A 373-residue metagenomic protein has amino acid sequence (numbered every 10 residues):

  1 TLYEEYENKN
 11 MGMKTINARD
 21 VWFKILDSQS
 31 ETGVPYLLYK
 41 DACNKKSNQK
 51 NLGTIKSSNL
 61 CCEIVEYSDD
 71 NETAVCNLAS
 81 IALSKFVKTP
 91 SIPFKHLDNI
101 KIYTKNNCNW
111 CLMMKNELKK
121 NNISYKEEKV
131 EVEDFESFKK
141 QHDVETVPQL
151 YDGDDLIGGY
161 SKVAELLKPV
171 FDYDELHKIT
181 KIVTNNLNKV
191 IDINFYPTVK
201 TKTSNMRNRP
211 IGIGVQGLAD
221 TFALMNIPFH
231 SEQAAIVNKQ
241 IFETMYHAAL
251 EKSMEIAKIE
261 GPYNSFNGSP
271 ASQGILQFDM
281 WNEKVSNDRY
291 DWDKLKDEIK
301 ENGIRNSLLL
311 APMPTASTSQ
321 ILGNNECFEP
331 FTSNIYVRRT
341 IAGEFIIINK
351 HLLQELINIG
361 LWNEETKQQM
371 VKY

Functional and structural regions predicted by a protein language model:
T1-L97, K120, K168-Y373: Long, C-terminal-biased catalytic regions of enzyme "large/alpha" subunits
G33, H96-E128: Local sequence-structure signature of Cys/Sec-based thiol-disulfide redox active-site neighborhoods
L83, M113-N116, D155: Short Cys/His-rich local motifs and their 1-3 flanking residues in nucleic-acid-associated proteins and small
L112, N116, E136, E165: Alpha-helical elements of the RecA-like P-loop NTPase motor core of helicases
E127-E145, V163: Thioredoxin-like thiol-disulfide oxidoreductase module
D152-P169: Non-catalytic, surface beta->alpha helical segment in thiol-disulfide oxidoreductase systems
